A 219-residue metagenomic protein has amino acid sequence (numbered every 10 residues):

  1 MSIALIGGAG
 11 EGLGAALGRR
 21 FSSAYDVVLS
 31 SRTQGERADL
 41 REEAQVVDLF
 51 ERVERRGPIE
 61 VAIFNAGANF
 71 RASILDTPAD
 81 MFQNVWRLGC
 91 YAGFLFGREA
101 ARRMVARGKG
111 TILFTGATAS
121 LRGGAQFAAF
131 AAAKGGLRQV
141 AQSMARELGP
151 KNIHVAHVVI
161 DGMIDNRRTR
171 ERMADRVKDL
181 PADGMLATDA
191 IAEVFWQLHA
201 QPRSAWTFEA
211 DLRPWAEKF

Functional and structural regions predicted by a protein language model:
G10, G18: N-terminal Rossmann NAD(P)H-binding glycine-rich loop of SDR-like oxidoreductase domains
R32-A44: Rossmann-fold cofactor-recognition segment
N65-R71: Conserved NAD(P)H cofactor-binding loop of Rossmann-fold oxidoreductase domains
S73-I74, M81-W86: Substrate-binding pocket helix/loop in short-chain dehydrogenase/reductase
G97-R98, Q142: A short, exposed helix-loop element centered on a Lys and neighboring polar residues
T111-G136, Q142, R146-G149, I164: Catalytic loop of short-chain dehydrogenase/reductase
P150-G162, R176-F219: C-terminal helical subdomain
